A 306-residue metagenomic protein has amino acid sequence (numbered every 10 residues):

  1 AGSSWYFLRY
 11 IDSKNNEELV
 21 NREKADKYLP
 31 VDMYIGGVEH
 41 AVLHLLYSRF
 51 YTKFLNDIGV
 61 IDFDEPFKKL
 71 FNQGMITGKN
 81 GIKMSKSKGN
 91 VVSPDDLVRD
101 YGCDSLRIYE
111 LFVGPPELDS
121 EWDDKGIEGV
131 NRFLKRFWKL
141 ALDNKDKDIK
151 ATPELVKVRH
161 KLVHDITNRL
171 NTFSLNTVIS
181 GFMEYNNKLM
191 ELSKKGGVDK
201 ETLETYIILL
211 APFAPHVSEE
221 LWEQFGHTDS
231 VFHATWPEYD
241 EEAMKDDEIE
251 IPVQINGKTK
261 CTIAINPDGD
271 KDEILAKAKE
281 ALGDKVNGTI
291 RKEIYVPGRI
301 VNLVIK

Functional and structural regions predicted by a protein language model:
A1-K145, V158-E191, E201-L210, L303: Structured secondary-structure scaffolds
S3-S4, F67, C103-L106, E204 (+4 more regions): Active-site lining segments that contact anionic ligands and/or coordinate catalytic metals
N15-N16, D148-I149, I251-K306: NTP/phosphate- and nucleic-acid-binding module
Y47, Y51, Y206, V217-S218 (+2 more regions): Generic structural signal for hydrophobic residues
D62-F67, S218, N287-I290: Short secondary-structure junction motifs
L70, T77-G78, L111, I149-D165 (+1 more regions): Acidic, turn-prone loop/beta-hairpin segments
L140, Y185, Q224, A281-D284: Conserved, well-folded catalytic cores of nucleic-acid-processing and energy-transducing macromolecular machines
